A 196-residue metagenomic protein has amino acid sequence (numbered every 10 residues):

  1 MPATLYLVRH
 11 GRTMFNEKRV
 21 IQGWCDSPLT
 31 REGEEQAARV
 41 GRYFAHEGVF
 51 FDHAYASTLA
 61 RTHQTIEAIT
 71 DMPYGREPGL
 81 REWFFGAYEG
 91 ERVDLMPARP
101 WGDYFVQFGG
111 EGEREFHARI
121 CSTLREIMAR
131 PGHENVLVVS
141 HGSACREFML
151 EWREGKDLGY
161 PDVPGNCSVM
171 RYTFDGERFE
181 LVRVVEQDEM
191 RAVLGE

Functional and structural regions predicted by a protein language model:
L5, E134-G142: Generic beta-sheet signal
L5-H63, G109-I120: Loop-to-helix element that buttresses phosphate recognition and phosphoryl-transfer chemistry
G11, S57-L59, G79, V139-S143: Short, well-ordered beta-to-alpha junction loops that form the rim of enzyme active sites and present histidine/acidic
R39-A98: Phosphate-coordination/substrate-recognition cap region in phosphate-metabolizing enzymes
E47-F50, I127-E134: Glycine-rich phosphate-binding loop signature in dinucleotide/nucleotide-binding domains
P97-E115: Short glycine/proline- and acidic residue-enriched helix-loop micro-motifs that form flexible lids or anion-recognition
G155-E180: Domain-level recognition of soluble alpha/beta enzyme cores, biased toward histidine phosphatases/phosphomutases
V182-E196: Acidic, His/Gly-rich catalytic cores of divalent-metal-dependent hydrolytic chemistry
